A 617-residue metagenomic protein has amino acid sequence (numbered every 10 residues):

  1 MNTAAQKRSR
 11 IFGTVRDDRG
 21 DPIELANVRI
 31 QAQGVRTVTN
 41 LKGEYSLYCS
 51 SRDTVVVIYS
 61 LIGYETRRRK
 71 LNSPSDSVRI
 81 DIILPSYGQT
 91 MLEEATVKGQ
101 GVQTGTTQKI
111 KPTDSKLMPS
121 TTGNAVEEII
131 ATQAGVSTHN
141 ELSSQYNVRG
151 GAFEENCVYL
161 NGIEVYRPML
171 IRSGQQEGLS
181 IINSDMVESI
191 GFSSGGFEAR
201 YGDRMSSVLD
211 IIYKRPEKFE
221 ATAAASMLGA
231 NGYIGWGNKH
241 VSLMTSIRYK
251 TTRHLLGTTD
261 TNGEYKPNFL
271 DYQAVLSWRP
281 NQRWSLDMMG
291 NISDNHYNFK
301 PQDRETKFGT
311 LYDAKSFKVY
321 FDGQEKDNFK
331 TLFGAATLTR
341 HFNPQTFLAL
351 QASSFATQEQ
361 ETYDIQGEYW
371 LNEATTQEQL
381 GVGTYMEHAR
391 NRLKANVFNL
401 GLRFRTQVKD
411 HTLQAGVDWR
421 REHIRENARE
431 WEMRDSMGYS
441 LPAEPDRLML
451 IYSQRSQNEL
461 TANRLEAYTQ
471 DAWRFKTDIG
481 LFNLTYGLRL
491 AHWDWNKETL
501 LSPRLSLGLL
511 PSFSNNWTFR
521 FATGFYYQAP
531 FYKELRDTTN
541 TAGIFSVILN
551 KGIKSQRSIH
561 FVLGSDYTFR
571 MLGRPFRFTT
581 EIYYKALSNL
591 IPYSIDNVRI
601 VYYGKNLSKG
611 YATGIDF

Functional and structural regions predicted by a protein language model:
T3-A4, R16-R19, A26-Q31, S60-E65 (+4 more regions): Short, acidic, small-residue-rich periplasmic hinge/interaction motif at the N-terminus of Gram-negative outer-membrane
I30-A32, T54-R69, K250-T252: A short, solvent-exposed loop/turn motif at the edges and junctions of modular extracellular/periplasmic domains
G34-E44: Short, acidic Ser/Thr/Gly-rich low-complexity loop/linker segments typical of extracellular and cell-surface proteins
E65, V78, V102-N156, G162-F197 (+2 more regions): Periplasmic N-terminal accessory/gating domains of Gram-negative outer-membrane beta-barrel systems
S189-A199, S206-Y213, E220-E264, N268-R279 (+1 more regions): Predominantly transmembrane beta-strands of Gram-negative outer membrane beta-barrel pores used for transport
G196, M227-G229, N238-H240, Y249-R253 (+11 more regions): Transmembrane beta-strands of outer-membrane beta-barrel pores
R279-N295, Q324-N496, T580-I582: Face-selective signature of the C-terminal outer-membrane beta-barrel domain
A349-S353, G552-K605, K609-T613: Membrane-embedded beta-barrel scaffold of Gram-negative outer-membrane proteins
